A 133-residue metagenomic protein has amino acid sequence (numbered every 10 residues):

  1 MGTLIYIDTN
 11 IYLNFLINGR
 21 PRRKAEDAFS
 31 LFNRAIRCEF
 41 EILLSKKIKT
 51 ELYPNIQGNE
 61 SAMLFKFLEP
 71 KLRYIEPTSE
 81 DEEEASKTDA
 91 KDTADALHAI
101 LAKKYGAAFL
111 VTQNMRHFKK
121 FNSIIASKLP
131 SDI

Functional and structural regions predicted by a protein language model:
M1-I42, I56-E60: Short, well-structured N-terminal submotif of metal-dependent ribonuclease cores
G2-L4, R34-A35, I100-I133: Acidic, PIN/NYN-like endoribonuclease modules and their adjacent C-terminal/linker elements
I7, L43-L44, T93, T112: Short beta-strand scaffold positions
I11, I48, H98, R116-H117: Alpha-helix capping/helix-boundary segments
L13-F15, E51-Y53, K119-K120: Short catalytic/ligand-binding loop motif for oxyanion handling, primarily in non-cytosolic enzymes, centered on
N18-G19, N55, T88, F121-I124: Residue-level signal for well-ordered alpha-helical positions
F29-D89: PIN-domain endoribonuclease scaffold, especially VapC-family toxins
R73-R116: Active-site neighborhoods of divalent-metal-dependent phosphate/nucleic-acid chemistry enzymes
